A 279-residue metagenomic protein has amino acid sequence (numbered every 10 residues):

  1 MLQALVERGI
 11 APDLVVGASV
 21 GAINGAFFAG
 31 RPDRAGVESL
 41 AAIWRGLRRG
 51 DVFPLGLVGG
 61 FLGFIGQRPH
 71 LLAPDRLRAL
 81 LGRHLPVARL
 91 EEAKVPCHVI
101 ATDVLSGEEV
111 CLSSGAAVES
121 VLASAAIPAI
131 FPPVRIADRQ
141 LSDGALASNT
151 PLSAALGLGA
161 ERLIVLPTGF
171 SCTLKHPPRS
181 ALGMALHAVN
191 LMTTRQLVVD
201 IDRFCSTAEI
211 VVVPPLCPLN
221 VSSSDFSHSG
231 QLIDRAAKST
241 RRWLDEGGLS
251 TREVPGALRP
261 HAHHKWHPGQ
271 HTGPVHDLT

Functional and structural regions predicted by a protein language model:
M1-A18, I23-T279: Patatin-like phospholipase
